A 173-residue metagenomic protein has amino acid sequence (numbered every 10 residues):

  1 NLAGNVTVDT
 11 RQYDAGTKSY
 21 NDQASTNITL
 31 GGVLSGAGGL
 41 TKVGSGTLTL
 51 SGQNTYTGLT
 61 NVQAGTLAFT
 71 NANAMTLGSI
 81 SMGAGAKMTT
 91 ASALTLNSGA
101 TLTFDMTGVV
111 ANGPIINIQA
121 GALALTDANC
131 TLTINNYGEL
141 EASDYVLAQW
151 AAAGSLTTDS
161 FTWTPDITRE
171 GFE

Functional and structural regions predicted by a protein language model:
L2, M88, N117, D166-T168: Residues that act as N-cap/strand-start positions at coil-to-secondary-structure junctions
L2-T76, L123: Extracellular repeat-rich scaffold modules on cell surfaces
V6-V8, L40-T41, A100, I167-E173: Short, surface-exposed linear segments at secondary-structure transitions and domain or protein termini
T7, Q12, A68-D144, A151: Extracellular beta-strand/loop-rich repeat segments of large surface/secreted proteins
V33, L59, I80, L94 (+1 more regions): Generic beta-strand hydrophobic packing signal
Y137-D144, Q149-E173: Outer-membrane translocation/initiation segment of Type V secreted surface proteins
